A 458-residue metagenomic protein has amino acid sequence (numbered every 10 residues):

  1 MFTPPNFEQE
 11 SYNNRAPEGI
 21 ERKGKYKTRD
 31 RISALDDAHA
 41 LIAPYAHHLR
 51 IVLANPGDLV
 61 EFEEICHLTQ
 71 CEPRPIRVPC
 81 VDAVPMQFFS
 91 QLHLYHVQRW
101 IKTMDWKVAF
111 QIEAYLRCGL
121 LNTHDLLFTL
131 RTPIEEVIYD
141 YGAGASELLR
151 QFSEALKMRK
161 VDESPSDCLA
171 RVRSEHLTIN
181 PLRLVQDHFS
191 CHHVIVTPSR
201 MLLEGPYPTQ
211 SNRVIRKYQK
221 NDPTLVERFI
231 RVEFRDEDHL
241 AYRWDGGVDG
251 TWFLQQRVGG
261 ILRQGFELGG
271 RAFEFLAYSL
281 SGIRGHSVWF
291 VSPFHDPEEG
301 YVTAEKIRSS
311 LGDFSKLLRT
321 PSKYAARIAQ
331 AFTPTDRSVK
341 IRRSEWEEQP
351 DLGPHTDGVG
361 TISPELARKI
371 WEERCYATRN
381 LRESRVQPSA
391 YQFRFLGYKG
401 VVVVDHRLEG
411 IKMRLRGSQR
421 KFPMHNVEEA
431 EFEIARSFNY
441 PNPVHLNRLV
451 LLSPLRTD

Functional and structural regions predicted by a protein language model:
M1-F2, I51: Generic recognition of long tandem-repeat/solenoid scaffolds
F2-E8: Long, low-complexity, Ser/Thr- and acidic/proline-rich intrinsically disordered regions
R15, G19, G24-D458: Conserved small-residue
